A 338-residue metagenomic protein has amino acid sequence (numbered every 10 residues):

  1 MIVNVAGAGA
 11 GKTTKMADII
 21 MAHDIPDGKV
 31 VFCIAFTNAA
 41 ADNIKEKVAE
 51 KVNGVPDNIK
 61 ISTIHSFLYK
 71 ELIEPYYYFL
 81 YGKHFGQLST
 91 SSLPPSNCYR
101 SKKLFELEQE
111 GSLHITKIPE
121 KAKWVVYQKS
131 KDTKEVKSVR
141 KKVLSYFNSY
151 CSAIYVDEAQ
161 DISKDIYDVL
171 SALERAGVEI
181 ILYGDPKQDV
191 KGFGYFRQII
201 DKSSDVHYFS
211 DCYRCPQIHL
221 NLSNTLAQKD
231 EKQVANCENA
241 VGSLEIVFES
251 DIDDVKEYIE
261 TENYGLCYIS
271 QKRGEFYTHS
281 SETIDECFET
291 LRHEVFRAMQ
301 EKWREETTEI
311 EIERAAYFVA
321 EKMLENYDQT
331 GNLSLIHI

Functional and structural regions predicted by a protein language model:
M1-I336: The feature marks helicase ATPase cores and/or their adjacent C-terminal helical subdomains in SF1/SF2/AAA+ helicases
